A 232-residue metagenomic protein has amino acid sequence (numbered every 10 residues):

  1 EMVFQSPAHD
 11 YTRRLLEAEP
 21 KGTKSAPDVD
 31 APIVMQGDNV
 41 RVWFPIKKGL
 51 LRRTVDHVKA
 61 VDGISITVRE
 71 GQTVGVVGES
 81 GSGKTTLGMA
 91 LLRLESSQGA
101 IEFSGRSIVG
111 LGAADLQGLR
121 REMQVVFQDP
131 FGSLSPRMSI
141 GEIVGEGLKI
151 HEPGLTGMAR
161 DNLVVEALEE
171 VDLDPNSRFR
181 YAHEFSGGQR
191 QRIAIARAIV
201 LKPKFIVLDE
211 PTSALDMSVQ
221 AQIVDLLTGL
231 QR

Functional and structural regions predicted by a protein language model:
M2-P7, L50-V55, I108-Q124, I150 (+1 more regions): ABC ATPase NBD coupling module
V77-G78: The feature captures the beta-strand-to-loop junction immediately N-terminal to the Walker
G99-S107: Conserved ABC transporter NBD signature motif
S107, M158-N176, G229: Conserved ABC ATPase "signature" region
Y181-F185, Q189: Conserved ABC ATPase signature
I195, I223: Hydrophobic anchor residue at the start of the ABC signature
K202: Conserved catalytic motifs of ABC-family nucleotide-binding domains
